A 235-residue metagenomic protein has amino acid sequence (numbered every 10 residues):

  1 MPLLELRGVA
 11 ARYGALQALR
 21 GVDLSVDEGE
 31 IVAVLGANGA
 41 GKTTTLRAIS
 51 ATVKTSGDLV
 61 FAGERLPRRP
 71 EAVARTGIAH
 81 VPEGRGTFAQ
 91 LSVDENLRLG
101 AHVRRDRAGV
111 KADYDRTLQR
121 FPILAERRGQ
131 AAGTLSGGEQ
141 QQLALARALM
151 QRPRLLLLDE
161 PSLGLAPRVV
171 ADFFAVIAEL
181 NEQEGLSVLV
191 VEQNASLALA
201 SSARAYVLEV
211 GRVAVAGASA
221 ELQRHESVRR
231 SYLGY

Functional and structural regions predicted by a protein language model:
P2-Y235: Glycine-rich phosphate-binding loops of nucleotide-dependent enzymes
